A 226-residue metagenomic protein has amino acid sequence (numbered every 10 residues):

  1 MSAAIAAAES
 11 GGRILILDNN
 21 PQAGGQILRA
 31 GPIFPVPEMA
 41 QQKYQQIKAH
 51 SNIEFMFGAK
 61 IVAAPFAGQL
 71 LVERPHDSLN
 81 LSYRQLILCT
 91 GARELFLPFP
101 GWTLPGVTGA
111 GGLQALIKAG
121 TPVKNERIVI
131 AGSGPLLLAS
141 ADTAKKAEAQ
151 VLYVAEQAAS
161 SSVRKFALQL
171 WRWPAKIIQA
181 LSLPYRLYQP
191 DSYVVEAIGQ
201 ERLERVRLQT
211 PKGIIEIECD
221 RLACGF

Functional and structural regions predicted by a protein language model:
M1, F34-Q41, N80, V107 (+6 more regions): Electropositive phosphate-/nucleotide-binding environments in soluble metabolic enzymes
M1-Q42, Q46, K124-N125, I130-W171: Beta1-alpha1 glycine-rich phosphate/pyrophosphate-binding loop at the start of Rossmann-like nucleotide-binding domains
I16-R29, I87, Y193-E196, R205-V206: Short N-terminal signal/transit or membrane-insertion segments and the immediately adjacent low-complexity/disordered
N19-Q22, P32, K60, G91-A92 (+4 more regions): Short, ordered loop/turn segments at secondary-structure junctions
A40-R127, R207-G225: FAD-binding core/adjacent interface of flavoenzyme oxidoreductases
I47-V72, A147-F226: A Rossmann-like FAD-binding core segment of flavoenzymes
E94-L95, L137-L138, E196: Short, acidic Gly/Pro/Ser/Thr-rich loop/turn segments
